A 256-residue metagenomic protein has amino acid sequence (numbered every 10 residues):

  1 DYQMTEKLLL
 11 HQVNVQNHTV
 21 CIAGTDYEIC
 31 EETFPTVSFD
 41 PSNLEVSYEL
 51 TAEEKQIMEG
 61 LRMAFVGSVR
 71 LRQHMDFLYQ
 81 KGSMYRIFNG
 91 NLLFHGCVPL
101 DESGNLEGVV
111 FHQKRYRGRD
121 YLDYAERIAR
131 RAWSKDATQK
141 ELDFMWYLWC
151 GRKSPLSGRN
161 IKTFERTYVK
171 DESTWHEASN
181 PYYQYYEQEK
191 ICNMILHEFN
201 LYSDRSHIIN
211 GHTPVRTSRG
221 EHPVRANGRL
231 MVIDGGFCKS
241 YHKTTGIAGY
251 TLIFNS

Functional and structural regions predicted by a protein language model:
D1-S256: Feature recognizes metal-dependent phosphohydrolase scaffolds
